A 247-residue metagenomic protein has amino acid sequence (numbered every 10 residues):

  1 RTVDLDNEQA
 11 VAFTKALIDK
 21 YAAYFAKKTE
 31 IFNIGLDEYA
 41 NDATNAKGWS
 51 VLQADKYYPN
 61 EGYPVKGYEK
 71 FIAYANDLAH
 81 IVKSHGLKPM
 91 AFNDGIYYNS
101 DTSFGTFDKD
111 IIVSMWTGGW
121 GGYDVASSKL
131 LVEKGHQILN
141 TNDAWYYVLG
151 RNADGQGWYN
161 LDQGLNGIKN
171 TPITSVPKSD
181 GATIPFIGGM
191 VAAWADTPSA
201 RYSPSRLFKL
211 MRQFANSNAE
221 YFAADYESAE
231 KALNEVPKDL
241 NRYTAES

Functional and structural regions predicted by a protein language model:
R1, A26-G62: Active-site-proximal loop/short-helix segments that contain or immediately flank catalytic acid/base residue(s)
R1-Q9: Substrate-binding/active-site clefts of carbohydrate-active enzymes
E8-F25, T29-F32, E38, E61-S247: Substrate-binding groove of N-acetylhexosamine-processing glycoside hydrolases
